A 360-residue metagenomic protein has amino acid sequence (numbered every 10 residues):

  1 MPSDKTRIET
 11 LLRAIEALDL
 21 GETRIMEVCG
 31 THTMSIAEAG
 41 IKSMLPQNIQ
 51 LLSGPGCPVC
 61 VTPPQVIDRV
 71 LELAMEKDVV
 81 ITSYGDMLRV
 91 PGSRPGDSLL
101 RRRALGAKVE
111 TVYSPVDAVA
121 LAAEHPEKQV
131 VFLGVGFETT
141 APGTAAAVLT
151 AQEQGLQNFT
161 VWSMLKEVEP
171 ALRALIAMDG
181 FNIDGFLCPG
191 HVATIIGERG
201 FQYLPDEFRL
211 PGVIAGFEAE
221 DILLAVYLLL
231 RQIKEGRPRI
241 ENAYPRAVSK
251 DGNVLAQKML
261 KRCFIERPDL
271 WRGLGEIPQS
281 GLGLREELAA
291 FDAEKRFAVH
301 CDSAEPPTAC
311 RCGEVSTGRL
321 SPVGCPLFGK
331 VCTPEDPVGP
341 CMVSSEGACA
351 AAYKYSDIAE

Functional and structural regions predicted by a protein language model:
M1-E127, A141, A145, L149-Q154 (+4 more regions): Metallocofactor- and cofactor-centric catalytic cores in central/energy metabolism, strongly enriched
E22-I25, N158-F159, E235-P245, W271-R272 (+1 more regions): Flexible, glycine/charged-enriched surface loops at secondary-structure junctions
I25-E27, E110, V131-G134, T160-V161 (+2 more regions): Short catalytic-loop micro-motif centered on adjacent basic/acidic residues
S53-G54, T82-S83, V131-G134, G185-L187: Short beta-strands and strand-loop turn motifs
L133, F137-G200: Phosphate/pyrophosphate-binding betaalpha-module
W162, D179-S249: A conserved active-site cap/scaffold subdomain adjacent to cofactor or substrate pockets
L224-E314: Internal helical hairpin/lid segments
